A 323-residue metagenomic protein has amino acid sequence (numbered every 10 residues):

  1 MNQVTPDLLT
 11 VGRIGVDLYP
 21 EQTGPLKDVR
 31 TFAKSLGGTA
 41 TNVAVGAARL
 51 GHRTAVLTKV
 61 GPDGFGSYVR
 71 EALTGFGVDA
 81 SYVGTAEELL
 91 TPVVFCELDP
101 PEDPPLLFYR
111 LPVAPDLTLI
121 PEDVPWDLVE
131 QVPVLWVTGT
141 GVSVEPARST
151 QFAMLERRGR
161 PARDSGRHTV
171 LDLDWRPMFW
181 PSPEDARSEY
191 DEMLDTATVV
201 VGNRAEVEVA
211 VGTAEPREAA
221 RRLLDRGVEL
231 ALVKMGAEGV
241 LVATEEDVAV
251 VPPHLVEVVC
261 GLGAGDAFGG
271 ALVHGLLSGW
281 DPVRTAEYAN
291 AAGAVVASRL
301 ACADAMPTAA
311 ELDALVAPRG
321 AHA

Functional and structural regions predicted by a protein language model:
M1-D79, E102, E257-V259, A323: Glycine-rich phosphate/adenosyl-contacting loop at the front of the ribokinase-like
M1-L9, E156-R160, G212-A323: Conserved phosphate-binding/catalytic region of the ribokinase-like
V45, V93-E97, G239-V242: Short beta-strand scaffold segments in enzyme catalytic cores
A47, N203, G265: Short, conserved phosphate/pyrophosphate- and ester-handling motifs at nucleotide-, phospho-/glycolipid
R53, H168, V199, E229-L230: Proline-centered loop/turn at the N-terminus of a beta-strand
R53-G139, R163-S165, A314-H322: Conserved N-terminal subdomain of the carbohydrate kinase-like
V134-R221, E238-V240: Conserved beta-alpha-beta core of the PfkB/ribokinase-like small-molecule kinase fold
